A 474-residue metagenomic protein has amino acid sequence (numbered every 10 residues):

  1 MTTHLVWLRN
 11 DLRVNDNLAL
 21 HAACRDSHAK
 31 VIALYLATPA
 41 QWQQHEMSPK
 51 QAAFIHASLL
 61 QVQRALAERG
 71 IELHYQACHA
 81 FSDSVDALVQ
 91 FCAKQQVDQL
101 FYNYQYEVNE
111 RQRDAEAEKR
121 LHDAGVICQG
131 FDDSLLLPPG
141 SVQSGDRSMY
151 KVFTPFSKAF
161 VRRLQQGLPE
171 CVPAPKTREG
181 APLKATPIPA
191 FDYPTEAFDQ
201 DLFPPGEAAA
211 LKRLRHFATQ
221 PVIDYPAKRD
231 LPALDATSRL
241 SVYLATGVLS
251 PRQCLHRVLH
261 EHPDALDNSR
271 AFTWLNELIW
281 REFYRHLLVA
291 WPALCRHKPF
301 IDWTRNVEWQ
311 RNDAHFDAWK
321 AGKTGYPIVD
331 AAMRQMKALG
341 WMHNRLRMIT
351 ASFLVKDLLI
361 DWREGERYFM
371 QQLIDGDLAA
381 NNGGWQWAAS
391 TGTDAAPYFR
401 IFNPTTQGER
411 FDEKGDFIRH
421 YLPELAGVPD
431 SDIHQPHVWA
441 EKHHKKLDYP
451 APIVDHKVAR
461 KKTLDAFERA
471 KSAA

Functional and structural regions predicted by a protein language model:
M1-L168, D465-A470, A474: Trp/Phe/Arg-rich N-terminal binding region typifying the photolyase-homology
N15, F54, S58, G206 (+2 more regions): Soluble or luminal CAZymes and related metallo-dependent hydrolases
H21, Q90, A208, D330 (+2 more regions): A broad detector of short, well-ordered amphipathic alpha-helices that serve as recognition/interaction surfaces
E46, F101, F316, L447-P450: Short coil/turn segments at secondary-structure junctions
V126, R147-I301, F411-D412, D416-A474: Glycine/tryptophan-enriched, flexible segments
D235, R239-E424: Active-site-proximal binding-pocket segments
